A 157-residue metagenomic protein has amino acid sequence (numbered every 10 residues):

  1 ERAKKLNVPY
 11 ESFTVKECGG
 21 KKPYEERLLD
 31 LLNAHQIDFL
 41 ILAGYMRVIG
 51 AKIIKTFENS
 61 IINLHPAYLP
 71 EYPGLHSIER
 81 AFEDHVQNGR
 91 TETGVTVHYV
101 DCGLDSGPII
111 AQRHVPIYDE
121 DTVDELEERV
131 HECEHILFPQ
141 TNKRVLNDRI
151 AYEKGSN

Functional and structural regions predicted by a protein language model:
E1-N157: One-carbon transfer enzymes
